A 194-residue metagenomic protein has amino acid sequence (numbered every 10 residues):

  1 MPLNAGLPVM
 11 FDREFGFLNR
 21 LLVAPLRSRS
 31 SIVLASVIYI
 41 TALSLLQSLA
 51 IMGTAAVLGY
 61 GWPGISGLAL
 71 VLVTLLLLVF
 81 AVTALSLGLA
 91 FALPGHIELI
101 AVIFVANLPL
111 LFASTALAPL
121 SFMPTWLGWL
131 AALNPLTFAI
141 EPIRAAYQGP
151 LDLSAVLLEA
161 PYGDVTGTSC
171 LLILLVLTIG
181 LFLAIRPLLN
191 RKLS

Functional and structural regions predicted by a protein language model:
M1-P8: Long, hydrophobic alpha-helical segments
P8-Y39: Helix-loop-helix units of permease transmembrane domains in multi-pass membrane transporters, especially ABC
G16-V23, F91-P94, G128-A132, E141 (+1 more regions): Short amphipathic alpha-helical coupling elements at transmembrane boundaries
S28-R29, V33-F104, G163-R186: Alpha-helical transmembrane segments and their short interhelical loops
A90-T137: Transmembrane helix segments
T137-T166: Short, membrane-exposed interhelical loops at transmembrane-helix boundaries
P187-S194: Short cytosolic juxtamembrane segments of multi-pass membrane proteins
